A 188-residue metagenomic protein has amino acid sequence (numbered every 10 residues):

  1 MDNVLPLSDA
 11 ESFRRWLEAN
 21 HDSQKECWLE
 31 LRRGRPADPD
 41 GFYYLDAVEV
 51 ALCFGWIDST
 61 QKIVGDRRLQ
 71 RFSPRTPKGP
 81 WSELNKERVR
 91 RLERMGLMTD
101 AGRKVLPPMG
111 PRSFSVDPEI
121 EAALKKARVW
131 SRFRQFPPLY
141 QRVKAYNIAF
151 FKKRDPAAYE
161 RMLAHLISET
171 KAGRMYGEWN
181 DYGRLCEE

Functional and structural regions predicted by a protein language model:
M1-E188: Charge-dense, helix-prone N-terminal extensions
